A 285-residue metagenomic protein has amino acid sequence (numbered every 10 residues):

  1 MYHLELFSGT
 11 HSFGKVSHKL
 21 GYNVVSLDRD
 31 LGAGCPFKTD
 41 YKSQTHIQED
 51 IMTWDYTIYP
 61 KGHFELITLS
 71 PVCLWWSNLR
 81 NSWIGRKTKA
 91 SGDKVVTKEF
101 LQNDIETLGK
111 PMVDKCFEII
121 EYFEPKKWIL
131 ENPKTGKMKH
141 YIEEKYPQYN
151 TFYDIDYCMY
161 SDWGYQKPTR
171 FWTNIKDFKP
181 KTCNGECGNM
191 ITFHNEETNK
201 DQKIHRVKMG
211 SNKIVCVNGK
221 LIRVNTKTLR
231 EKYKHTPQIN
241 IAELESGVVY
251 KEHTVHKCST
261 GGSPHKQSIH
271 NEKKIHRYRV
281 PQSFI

Functional and structural regions predicted by a protein language model:
M1-F284: Conserved active-site and SAM-binding loop architecture of S-adenosyl-L-methionine-dependent nucleic-acid
